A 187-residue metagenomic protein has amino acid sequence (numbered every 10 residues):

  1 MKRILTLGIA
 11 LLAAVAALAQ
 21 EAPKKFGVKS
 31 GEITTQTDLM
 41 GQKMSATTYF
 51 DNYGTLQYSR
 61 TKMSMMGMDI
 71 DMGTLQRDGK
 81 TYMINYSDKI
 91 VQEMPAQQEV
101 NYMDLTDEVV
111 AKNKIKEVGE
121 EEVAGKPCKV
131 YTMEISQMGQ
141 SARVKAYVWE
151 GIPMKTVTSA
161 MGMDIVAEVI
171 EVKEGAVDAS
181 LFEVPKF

Functional and structural regions predicted by a protein language model:
M1-I4: Positively charged n-region of N-terminal signal peptides that target proteins for export
G8-A10, T55-L56: Extreme N-terminal targeting and regulatory segments of eukaryotic proteins
A10-L18: Hydrophobic h-region of N-terminal signal peptides that target proteins for export in Gram-negative bacteria
E21-F187: Extended soluble regions of mature proteins
